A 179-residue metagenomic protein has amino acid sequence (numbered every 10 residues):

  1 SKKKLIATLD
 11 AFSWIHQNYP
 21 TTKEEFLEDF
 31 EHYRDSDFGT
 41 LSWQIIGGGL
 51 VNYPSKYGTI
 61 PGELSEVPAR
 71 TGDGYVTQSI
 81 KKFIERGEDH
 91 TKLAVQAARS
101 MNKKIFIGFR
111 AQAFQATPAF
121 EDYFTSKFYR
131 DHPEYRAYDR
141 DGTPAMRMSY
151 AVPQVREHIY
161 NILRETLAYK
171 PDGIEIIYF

Functional and structural regions predicted by a protein language model:
K2-K23, V67, D73-Q96, F106-Y169: Active-site-adjacent "subsite" loops/lids of carbohydrate-active enzymes
L5-T8, G39-Q44, K104-G108, G173-I177: Structural recognition of the beta-strand scaffold that forms the well-ordered cores of secreted hydrolase catalytic
A11, I45-G47, Y57, F109-A111 (+1 more regions): A mature extracytoplasmic/lumenal domain signature
E24-S55, A168-G173: Catalytic domains of carbohydrate-active enzymes, especially glycoside hydrolases
L27-E31, E63-S65, F128-Y129: Short, surface-exposed linear patches
Y33, L41, A98, I159 (+2 more regions): Conserved, mostly hydrophobic/aromatic
F38-E85: Aromatic-lined carbohydrate-binding/catalytic grooves of carbohydrate-active enzymes
